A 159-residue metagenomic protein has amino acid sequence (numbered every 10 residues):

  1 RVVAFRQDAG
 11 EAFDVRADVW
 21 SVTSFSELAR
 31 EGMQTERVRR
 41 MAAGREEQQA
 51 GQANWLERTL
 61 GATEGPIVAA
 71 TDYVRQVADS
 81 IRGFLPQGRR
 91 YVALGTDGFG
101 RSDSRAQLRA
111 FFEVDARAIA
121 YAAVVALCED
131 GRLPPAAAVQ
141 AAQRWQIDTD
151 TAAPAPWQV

Functional and structural regions predicted by a protein language model:
R1-V159: Thiamine diphosphate
